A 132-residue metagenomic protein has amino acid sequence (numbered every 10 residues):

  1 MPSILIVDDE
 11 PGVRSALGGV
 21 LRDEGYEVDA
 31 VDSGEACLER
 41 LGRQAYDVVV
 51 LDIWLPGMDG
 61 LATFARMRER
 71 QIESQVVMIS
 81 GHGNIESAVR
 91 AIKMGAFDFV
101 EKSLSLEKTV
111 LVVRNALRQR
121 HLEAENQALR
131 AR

Functional and structural regions predicted by a protein language model:
L5, A30-V48: Acidic, metal-coordinating helix/loop segments flanking the phosphotransfer/catalytic sites of two-component signaling
P11-D29: Two-component/phosphorelay signaling modules centered on CheY-like receiver
R14, P56, N84: The feature encodes the CheY-like receiver
S33, D59-A62: Acidic catalytic/metal-coordinating carboxylates
E39, L61-E73, R90: Short amphipathic alpha-helix used as the core "switch/output" element in two-component signaling
A45-V50, L55, V77: Active-site beta3 strand of CheY-like receiver
K108-R132: Flexible nucleotide-interacting loop at or near the entrance of a catalytic core
